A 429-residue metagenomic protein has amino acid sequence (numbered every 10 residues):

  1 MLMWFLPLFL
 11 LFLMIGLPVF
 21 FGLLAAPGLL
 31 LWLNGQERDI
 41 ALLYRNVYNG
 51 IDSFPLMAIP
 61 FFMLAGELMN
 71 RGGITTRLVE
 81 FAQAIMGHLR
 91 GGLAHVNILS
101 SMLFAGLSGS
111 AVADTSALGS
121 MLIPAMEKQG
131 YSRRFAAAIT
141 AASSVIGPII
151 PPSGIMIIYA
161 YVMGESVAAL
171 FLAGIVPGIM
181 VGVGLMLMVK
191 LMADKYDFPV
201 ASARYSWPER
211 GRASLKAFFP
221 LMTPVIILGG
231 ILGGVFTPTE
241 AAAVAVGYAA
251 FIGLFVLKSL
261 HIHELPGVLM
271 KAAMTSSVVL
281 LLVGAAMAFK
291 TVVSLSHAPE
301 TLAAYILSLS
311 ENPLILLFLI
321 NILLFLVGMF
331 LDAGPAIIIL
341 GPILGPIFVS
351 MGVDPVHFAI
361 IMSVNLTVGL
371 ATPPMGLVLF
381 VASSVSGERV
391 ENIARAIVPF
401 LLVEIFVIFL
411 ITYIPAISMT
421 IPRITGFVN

Functional and structural regions predicted by a protein language model:
M1-N429: Alpha-helical transmembrane segments of multi-pass membrane transport proteins
